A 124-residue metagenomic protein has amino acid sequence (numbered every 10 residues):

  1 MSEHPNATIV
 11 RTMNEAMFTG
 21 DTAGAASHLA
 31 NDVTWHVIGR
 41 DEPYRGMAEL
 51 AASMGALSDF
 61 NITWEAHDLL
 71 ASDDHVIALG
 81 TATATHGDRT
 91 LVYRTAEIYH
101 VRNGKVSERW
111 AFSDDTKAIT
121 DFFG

Functional and structural regions predicted by a protein language model:
M1-S27, F123-G124: Short, low-complexity N-terminal intrinsically disordered segments enriched in polar/charged residues
S2-P5, A51-G124: A beta-strand edge to alpha-helix "cap/lid" segment located at domain peripheries
V10-M13, G24-A26, V33, G46 (+4 more regions): Hydrophobic pocket/interface hotspot
T22-D74: A solvent-exposed, acidic/Ser-Thr-rich amphipathic alpha-helical stretch
